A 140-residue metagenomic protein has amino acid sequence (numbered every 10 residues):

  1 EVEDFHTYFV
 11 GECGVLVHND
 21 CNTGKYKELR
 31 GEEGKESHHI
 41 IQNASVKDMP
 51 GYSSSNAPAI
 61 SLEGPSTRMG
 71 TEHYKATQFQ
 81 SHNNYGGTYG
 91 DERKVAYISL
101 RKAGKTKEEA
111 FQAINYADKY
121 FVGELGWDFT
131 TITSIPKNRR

Functional and structural regions predicted by a protein language model:
E1-C21: HINT/intein-family self-processing domains that catalyze protein splicing or autoproteolytic maturation of precursor
C21-R140: Catalytic toxin/effector domains delivered as secreted proteins or via bacterial secretion systems
